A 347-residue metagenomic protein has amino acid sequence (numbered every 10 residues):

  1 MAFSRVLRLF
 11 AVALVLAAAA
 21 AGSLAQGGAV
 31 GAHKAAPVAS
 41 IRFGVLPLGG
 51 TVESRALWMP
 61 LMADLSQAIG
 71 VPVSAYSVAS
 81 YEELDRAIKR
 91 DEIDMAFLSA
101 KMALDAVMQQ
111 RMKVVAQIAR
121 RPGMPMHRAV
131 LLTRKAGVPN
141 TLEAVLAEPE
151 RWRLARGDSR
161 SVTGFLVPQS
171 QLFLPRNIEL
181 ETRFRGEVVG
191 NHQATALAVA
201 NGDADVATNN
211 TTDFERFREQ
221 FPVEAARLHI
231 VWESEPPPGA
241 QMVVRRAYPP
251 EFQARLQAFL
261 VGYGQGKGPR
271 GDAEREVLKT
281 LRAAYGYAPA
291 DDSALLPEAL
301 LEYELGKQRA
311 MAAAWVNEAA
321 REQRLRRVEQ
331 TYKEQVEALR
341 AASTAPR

Functional and structural regions predicted by a protein language model:
M1-A11: Bacterial N-terminal signal peptides that target proteins for export
F10-A19: Bacterial N-terminal signal peptides
V30-L104: Extracytoplasmic small-molecule ligand-binding "clamshell" domains of the periplasmic binding protein/Venus flytrap
K34, V38, G49-G50, A56 (+2 more regions): An extracytoplasmic/periplasmic, membrane-proximal ligand-sensing/linker region
V38, R42-Q67, V78, P122-L197: Bilobed "Venus flytrap"/periplasmic-binding protein-like clamshell domains and structurally analogous long
R42-P47, R120-V130, P222-Q257, R275-D291: Periplasmic-binding protein-like
E82-A96, Q109, H127, H192-A207: Short helices/loops that flank or line small-molecule/ion binding pockets
A100-Q110, F173-L174, A198-N201, D205-A226: A ligand-binding cleft/hinge motif common to bilobed small-molecule-binding domains
